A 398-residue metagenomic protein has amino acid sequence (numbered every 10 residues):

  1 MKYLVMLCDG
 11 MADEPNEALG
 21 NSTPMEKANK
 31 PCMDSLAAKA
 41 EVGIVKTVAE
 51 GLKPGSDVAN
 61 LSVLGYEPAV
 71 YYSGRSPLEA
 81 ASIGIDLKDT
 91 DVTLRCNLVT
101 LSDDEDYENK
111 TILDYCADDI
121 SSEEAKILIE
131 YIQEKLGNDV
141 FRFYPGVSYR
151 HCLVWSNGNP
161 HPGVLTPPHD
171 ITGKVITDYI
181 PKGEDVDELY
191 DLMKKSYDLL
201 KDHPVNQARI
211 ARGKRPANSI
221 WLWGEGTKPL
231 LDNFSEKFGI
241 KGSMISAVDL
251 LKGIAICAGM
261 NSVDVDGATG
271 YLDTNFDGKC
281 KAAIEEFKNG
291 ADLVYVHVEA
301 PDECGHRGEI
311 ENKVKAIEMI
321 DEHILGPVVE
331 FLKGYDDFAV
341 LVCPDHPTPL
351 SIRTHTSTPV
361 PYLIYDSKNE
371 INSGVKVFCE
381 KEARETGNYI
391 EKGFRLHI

Functional and structural regions predicted by a protein language model:
M1-I398: Feature captures the catalytic ectodomains and active-site-proximal regions of enzymes that hydrolyze or transfer
